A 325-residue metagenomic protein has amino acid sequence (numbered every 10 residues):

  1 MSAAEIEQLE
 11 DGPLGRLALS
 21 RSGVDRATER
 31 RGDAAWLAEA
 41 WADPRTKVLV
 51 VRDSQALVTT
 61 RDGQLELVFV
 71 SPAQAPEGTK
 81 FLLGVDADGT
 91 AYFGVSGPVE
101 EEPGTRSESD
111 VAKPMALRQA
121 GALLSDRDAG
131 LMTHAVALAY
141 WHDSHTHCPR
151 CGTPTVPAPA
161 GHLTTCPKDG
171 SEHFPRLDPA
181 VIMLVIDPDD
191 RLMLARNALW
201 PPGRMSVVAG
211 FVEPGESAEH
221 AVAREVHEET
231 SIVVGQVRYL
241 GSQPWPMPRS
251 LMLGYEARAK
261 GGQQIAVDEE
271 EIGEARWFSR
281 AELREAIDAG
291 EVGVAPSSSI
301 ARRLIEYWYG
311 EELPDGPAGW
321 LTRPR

Functional and structural regions predicted by a protein language model:
M1-H145, V156, W200-M205, D268-R325: Nudix hydrolase/Nudix homology domain
G63-E66, T165-K168, V237: Short Pro/Gly-enriched beta-strand edge/turn motifs at strand-loop
T133-L184: Cys/His-rich short segments
T164-S206, F211, V233-V234, A257-A259: N-terminal strand-loop-strand
V181, L253, G273: Change "...and in nucleic-acid phosphodiester-cleaving endonucleases..." to "...and in nucleic-acid processing enzymes
S206-L240, Y255: The catalytic Nudix box helix
A209-G210, P214, Q243-P246, D288-G293: Short, contiguous acidic/charged loop-to-helix segments that flank catalytic cores in large enzymes
Q243-A266: Active-site-adjacent beta-strand/loop module that shapes the phosphate/pyrophosphate-binding cleft
